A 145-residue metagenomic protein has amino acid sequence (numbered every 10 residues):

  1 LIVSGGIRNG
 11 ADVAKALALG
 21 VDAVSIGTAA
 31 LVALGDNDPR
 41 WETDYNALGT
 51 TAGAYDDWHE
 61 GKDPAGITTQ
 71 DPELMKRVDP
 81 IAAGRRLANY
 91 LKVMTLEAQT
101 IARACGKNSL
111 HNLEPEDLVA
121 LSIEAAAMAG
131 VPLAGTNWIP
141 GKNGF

Functional and structural regions predicted by a protein language model:
L1-S4: Short beta-strand/loop segments at the ligand-binding rim of alpha/beta enzyme cores
R8-A14, A18-F145: Alpha/beta catalytic cores of nucleotide-metabolism and tRNA/nucleoside-modifying enzymes
